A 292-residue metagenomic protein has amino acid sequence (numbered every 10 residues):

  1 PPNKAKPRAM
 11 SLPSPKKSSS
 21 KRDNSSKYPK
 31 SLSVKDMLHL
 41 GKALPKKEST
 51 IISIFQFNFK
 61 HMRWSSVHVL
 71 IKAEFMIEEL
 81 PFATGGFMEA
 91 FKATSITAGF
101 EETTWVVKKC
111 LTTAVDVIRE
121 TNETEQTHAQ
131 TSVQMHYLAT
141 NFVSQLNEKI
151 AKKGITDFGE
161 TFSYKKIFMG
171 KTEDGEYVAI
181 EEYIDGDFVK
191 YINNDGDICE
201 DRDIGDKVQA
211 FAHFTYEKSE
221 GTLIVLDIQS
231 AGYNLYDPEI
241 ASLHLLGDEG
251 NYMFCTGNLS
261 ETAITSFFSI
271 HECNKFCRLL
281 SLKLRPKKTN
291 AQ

Functional and structural regions predicted by a protein language model:
P1-R22: Long, low-complexity intrinsically disordered regions in eukaryotic nuclear regulators
S20-K109, T113, Q292: ATP-binding glycine-rich phosphate-binding loop
E78-F82, T127-T131, C199, Y216 (+1 more regions): Conserved aromatic-histidine-acidic binding/catalytic patches
T84-F87, F100-E102, E173-G175, K218-E220 (+1 more regions): Short, well-ordered loop/turn elements at secondary-structure boundaries
G86-S95, T103-W105, A179, Q209-A212 (+1 more regions): Residue-level detector of short, conserved catalytic/binding motifs and their immediate flanks
T94, G99-G205, L235-N290: Conserved structural core of kinase catalytic domains
R202-K218: Conserved alphaE helix
T215-D237, S242: Catalytic-loop of the protein kinase fold
